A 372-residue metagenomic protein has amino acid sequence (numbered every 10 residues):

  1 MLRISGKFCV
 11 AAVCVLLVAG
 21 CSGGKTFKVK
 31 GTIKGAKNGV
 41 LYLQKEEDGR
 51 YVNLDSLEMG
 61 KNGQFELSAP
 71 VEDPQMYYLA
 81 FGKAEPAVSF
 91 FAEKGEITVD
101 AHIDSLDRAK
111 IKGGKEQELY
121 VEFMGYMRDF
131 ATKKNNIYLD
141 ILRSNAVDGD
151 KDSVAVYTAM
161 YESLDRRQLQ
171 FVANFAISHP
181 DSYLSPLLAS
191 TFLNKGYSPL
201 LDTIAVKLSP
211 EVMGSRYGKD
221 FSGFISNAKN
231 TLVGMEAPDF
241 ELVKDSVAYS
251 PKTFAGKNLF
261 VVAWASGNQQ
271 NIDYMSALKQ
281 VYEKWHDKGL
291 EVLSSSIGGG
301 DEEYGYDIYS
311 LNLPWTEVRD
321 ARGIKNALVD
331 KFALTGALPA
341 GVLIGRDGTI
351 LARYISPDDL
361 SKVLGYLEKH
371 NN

Functional and structural regions predicted by a protein language model:
M1-T32, N371: Bacterial Sec-dependent N-terminal signal peptides
C21-Q168: A non-transmembrane, solvent-exposed segment enriched in polar/low-complexity residues
E66, Y249-K252, L351: Generic structural signal for well-ordered beta-strand positions
V154-V233: N-terminal targeting signals for export/organelle localization
K219-K252, W315, K362-H370: N-terminal "domain-start" segment that seeds a small globular fold
Y249-L278, E291: Short active-site neighborhood of thiol/selenol oxidoreductases, capturing the structured segment around
I272-L311, I324-V329: Structural microenvironment flanking redox-active thiols in thiol-disulfide oxidoreductases
L313, G323-E368: Thiol/disulfide oxidoreductase modules built on the thioredoxin-like
